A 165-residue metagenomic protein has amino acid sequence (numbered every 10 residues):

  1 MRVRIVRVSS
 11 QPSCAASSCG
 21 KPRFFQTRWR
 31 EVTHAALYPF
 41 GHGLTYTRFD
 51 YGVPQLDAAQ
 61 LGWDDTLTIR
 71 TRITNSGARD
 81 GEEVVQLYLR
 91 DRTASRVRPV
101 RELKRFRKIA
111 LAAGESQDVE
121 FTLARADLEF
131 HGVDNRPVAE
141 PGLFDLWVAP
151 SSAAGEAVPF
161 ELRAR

Functional and structural regions predicted by a protein language model:
M1-E82, Y88, R92, D145-A149 (+1 more regions): Secreted, periplasmic, or luminal enzymes acting at the cell surface/secretory milieu
D50, Q55, R72, R105-A112 (+2 more regions): Generic structural detector for well-ordered beta-strands
W63, A113, E140-P141: Surface-exposed loops/turns
D65-L67, E83-L87, P99-L103, V133-A139 (+1 more regions): Composition- and surface-driven signal marking solvent-exposed, interaction-prone regions in large proteins
T66-T68, S116-E120, G155-A157: Intrinsic-disorder/low-complexity, polar/charged segments enriched in Ser/Thr/Lys/Arg/Asp/Glu/Gln
S95-H131, N135: Intrinsically disordered, low-complexity Pro/Gly/Ser/Thr-rich segments with frequent PxxP/GP/PP motifs and embedded
A124-R165: Terminal connector regions
